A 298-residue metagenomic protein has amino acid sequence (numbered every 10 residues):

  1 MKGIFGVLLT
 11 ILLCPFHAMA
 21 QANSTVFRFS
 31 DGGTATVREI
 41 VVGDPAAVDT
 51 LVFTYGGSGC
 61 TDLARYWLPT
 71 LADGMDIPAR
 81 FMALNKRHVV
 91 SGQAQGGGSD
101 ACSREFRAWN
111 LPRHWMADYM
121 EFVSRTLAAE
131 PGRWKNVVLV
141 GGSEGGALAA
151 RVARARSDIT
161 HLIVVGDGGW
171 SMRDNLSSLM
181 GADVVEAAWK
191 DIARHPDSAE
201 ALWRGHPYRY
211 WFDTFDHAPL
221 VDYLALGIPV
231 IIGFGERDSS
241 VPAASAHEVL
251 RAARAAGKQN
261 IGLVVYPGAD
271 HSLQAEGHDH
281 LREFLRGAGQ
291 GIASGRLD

Functional and structural regions predicted by a protein language model:
Q21-A46: N-terminal cap/lid segment of alpha/beta-hydrolase-fold proteins
P45-D76, A83: Short, surface-exposed "cap/lid" segments of acyl-processing enzymes
Y66-L68, I228, P242-A253: Short alpha-helix in the alpha/beta-hydrolase fold that links the catalytic acid
M75-A101: Conserved alpha/beta-hydrolase
C102-A129: Alpha/beta-hydrolase active-site loop
A155-L202: Hydrolase active-site cap/lid region
L226, I232-F234, D238: Short beta-strand/loop motif that positions the catalytic acidic residue of the alpha/beta-hydrolase fold
P267-D298: Catalytic active-site module of serine/aspartate enzymes centered on a nucleophile-bearing elbow/loop
